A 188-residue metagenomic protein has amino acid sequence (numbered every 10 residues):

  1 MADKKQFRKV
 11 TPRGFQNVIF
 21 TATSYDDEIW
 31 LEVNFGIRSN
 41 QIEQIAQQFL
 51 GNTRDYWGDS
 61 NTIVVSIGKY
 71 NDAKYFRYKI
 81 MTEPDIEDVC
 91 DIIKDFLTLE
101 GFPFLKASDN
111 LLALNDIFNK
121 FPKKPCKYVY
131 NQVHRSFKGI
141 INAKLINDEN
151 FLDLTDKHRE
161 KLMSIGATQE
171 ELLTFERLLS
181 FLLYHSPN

Functional and structural regions predicted by a protein language model:
M1-A2: Amphipathic alpha-helical segments
R8-N188: Intrinsically disordered, low-complexity regulatory regions enriched in serine/threonine/proline and acidic residues
